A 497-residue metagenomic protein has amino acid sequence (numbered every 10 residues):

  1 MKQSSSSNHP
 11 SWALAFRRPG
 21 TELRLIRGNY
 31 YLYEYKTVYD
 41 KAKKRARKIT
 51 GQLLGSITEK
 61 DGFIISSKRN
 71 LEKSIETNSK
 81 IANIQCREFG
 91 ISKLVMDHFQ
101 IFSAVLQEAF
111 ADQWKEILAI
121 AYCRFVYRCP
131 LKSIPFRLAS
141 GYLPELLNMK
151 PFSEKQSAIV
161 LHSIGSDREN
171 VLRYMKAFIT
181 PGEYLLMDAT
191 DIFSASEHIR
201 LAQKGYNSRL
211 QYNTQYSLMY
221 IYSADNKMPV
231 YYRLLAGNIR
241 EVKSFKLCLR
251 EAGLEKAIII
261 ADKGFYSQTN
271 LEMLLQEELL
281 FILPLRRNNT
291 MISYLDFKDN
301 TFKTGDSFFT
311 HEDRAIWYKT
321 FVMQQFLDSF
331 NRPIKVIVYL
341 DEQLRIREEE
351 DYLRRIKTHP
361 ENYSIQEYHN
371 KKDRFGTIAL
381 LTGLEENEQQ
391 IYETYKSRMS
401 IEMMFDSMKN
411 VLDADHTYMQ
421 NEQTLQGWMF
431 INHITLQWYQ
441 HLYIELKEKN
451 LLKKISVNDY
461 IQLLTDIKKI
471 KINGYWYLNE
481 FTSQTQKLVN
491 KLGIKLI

Functional and structural regions predicted by a protein language model:
M1-L186, T190-S196, Y220-R233, I472-I497: Dynamic "connector" segments at or just before major functional cores
R128-K132, Y174-Y231, A236, I337 (+1 more regions): Active-site cores of enzymes that catalyze phosphoryl transfer or operate on phosphate-rich substrates
T214-Y216, R233-L234, E278-K396, Q462-N490 (+1 more regions): An anionic, glycine-rich sequence signature occurring as long contiguous blocks
R233-L254: Active-site beta-loop-alpha junctions of metal-dependent nucleic acid enzymes, especially the RNase H-like/DDE
R250-G253, L271-L280: Short, surface-exposed basic-aromatic patches at helix termini and helix-loop junctions that form
I260-T269, R287-T290, T424: Acidic, metal-coordinating catalytic cores used for nucleic-acid/nucleotide bond scission and strand-transfer chemistry
Q390-Y418: Short amphipathic alpha-helical "interface-anchor" segments enriched in bulky aromatics
N421-Y443: Basic, amphipathic alpha-helical segments enriched in Lys/Arg and hydrophobic/aromatic residues
